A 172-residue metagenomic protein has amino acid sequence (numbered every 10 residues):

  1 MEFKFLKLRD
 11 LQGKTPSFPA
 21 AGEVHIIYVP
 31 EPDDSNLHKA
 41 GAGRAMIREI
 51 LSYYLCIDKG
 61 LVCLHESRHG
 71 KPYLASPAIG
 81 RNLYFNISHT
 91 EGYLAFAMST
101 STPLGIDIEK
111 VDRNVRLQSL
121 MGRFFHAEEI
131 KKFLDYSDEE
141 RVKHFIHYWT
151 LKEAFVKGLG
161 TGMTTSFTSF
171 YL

Functional and structural regions predicted by a protein language model:
M1-L172: Core catalytic alpha/beta fold that binds nucleotide/phospho-ligands
